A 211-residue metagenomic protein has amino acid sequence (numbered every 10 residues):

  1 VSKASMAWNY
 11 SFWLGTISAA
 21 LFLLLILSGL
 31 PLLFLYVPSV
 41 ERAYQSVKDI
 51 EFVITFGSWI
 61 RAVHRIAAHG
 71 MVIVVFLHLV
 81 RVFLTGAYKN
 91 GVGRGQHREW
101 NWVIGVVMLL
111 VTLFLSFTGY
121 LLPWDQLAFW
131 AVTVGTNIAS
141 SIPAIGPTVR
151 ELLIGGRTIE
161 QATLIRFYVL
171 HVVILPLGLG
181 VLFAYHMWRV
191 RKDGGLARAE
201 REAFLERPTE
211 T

Functional and structural regions predicted by a protein language model:
V1-T211: Membrane-embedded alpha-helical bundles that constitute the cytochrome b-like, heme-associated redox core of multi-pass
